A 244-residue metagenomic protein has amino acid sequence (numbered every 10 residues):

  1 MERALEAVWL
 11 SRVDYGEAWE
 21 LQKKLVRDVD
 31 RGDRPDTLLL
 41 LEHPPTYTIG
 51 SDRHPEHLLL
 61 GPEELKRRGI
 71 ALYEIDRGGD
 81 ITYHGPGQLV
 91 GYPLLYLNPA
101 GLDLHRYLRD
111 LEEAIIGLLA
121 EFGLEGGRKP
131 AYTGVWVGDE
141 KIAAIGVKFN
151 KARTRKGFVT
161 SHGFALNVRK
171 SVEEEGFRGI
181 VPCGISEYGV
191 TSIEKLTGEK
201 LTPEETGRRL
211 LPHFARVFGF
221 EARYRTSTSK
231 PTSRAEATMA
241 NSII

Functional and structural regions predicted by a protein language model:
M1-I142, E173, K200-E204, R223 (+1 more regions): N-terminal lobe of the biotin/lipoate ligase/transferase fold
W9, E74, A144, G179 (+1 more regions): Structural signal for conserved beta-strand scaffold positions within catalytic alpha/beta enzyme cores
L58-E64, I142-V168: Short, conserved beta-strand/beta-arch hydrophobic-aromatic motifs that form part of recognition grooves or interface
Q88, S161, Y188-V190: Short, solvent-exposed beta-strand edge segments and adjacent coil->beta transition regions
G91-P93, T133, I145, F164-V168 (+1 more regions): A structural signal for short, well-ordered beta-strand segments
L97-P99, F149-K151, V168-K170, T197: Non-catalytic surface loops within mature trypsin-like serine protease
R155, E173-I244: C-terminal accessory segment of soluble enzyme catalytic cores
